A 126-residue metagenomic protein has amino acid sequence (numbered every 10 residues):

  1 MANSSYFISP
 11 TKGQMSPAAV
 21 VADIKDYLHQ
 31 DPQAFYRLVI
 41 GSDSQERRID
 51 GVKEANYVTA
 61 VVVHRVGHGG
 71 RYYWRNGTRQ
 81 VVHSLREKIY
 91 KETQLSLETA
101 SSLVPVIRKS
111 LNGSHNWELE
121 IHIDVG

Functional and structural regions predicted by a protein language model:
M1-E46: Basic, amphipathic N-terminal segments that precede the first structured/catalytic domain
M15, A19, N56, K91-Q94: Conserved active-site and cofactor/substrate-binding residues in soluble primary-metabolism enzymes
P32-A34, S110-W117: Short helix-terminating capping/connector loops at secondary-structure junctions
V39-G41, E120-G126: Short glycine-rich or small-residue beta-strand-to-loop segments that form or flank ligand, phosphate, metal/Fe-S
I40-G41, R47-W74: Acidic, metal-ligating active-site segments
Q45-R48, Q94, G126: Short acidic, S/G/P-rich loop/turn micro-motifs used as interaction or catalytic elements
E46-G51, V81-L85: Short secondary-structure capping micro-motifs at structural edges
R79-S114: Acidic helix/loop or adjacent segment enriched in Glu/Asp that either coordinates divalent metal
